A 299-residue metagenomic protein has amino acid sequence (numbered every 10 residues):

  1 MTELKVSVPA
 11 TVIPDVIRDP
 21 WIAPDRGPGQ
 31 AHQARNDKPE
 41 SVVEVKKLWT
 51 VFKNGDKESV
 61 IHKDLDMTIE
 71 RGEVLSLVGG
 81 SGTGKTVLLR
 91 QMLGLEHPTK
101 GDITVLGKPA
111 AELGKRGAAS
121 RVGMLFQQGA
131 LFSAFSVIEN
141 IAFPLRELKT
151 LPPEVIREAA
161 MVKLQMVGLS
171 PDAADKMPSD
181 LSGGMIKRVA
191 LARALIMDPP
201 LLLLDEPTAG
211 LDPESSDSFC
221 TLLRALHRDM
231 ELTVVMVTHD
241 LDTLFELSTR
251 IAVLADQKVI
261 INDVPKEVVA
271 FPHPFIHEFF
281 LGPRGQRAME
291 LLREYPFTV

Functional and structural regions predicted by a protein language model:
V78-G80: The feature captures the beta-strand-to-loop junction immediately N-terminal to the Walker
L93: Helix-to-loop junction immediately C-terminal to a conserved catalytic motif
P109-G123, E147, P153-E154, V268-F271: ABC ATPase NBD coupling module
E154-D172: Conserved ABC ATPase "signature" region
M177-L181, M185: Conserved ABC ATPase signature
D198: Conserved catalytic motifs of ABC-family nucleotide-binding domains
L202-D205: Catalytic Walker B motif of ABC-type/P-loop ATPase nucleotide-binding domains
